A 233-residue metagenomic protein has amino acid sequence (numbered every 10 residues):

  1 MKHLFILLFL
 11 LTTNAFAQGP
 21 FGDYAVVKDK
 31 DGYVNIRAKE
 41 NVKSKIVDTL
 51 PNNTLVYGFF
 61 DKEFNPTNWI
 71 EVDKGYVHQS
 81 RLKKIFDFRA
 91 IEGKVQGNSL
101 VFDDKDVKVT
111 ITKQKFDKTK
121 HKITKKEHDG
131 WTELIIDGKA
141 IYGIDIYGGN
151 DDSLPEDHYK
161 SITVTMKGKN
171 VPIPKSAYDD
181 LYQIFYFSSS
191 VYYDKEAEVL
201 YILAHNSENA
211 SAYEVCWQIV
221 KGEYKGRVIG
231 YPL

Functional and structural regions predicted by a protein language model:
H3-T13: Sec-dependent N-terminal signal peptides
Q18-R37: Short N-terminal segments immediately surrounding and downstream of signal-peptide cleavage
G19-A25, I46-L82: SH3/SH3-like beta-barrel superfamily modules
E40-K45: Short alpha-helix capping/helix-loop boundary micro-motifs
Y76-G143: Surface-exposed beta-loop interaction hotspot
I136-F185: Mature extracytoplasmic domains of secretory-pathway proteins
I173-V215, V220: Acidic, glycine-rich flexible loop segments
Q218-L233: Short, low-complexity, Pro/Ser/Thr/Gly-rich segments in the mature regions of secreted, periplasmic
